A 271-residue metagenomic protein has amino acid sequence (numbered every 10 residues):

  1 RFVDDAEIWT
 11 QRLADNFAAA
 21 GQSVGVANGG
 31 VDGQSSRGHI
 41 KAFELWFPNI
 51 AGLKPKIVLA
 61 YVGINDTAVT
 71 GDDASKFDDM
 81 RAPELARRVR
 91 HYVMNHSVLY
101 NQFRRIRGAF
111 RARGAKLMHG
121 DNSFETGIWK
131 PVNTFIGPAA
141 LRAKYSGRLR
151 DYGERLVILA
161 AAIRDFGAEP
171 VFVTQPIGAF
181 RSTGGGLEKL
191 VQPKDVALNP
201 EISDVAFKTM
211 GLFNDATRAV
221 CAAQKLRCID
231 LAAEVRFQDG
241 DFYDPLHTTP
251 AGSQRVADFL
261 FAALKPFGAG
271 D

Functional and structural regions predicted by a protein language model:
R1-V31, A42-K54, V58-L59: Serine-esterase "nucleophile elbow" of acetyl-processing enzymes
E7, I64-R218, R236-D239: Serine-dependent acyl-ester chemistry module
Q11, D15, R37, K41-E44 (+8 more regions): Solvent-exposed, polar/charged alpha-helical surfaces in well-ordered, non-transmembrane soluble domains, broadly
A18, R164, A222: Anion (oxyanion) recognition and catalysis
G25, E169, K225-R227: Conserved beta-strand segments of alpha/beta enzyme cores
N28-G30, T174-Q175, D230-A233: Residue-level recognition of beta-strand->loop/alpha-helix junctions
S36-P48, D244-H247: Charged, often glycine-rich, active-site loop that binds/positions anionic groups
Y152, A222-R227, F242-D271: Histidine-centered active-site loop/cap adjacent to the catalytic His in serine esterases/O-acetyl transfer systems
